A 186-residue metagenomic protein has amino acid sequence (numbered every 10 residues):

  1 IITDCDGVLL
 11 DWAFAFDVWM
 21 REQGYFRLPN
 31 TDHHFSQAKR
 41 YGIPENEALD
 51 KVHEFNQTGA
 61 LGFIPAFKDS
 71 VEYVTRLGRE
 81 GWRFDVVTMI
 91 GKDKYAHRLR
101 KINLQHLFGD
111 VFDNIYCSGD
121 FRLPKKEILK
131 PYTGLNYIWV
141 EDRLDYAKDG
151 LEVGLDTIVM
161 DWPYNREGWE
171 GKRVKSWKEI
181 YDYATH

Functional and structural regions predicted by a protein language model:
I1-E47: Active-site neighborhood of HAD-like aspartate-dependent phosphohydrolases
L10-W12, V18, F84, D93-R98 (+3 more regions): Short catalytic/ligand-binding loop motif for oxyanion handling, primarily in non-cytosolic enzymes, centered on
R21, T75-R79, L151: Anion (oxyanion) recognition and catalysis
H53-V86, D93-R98: Short, acidic loop-to-helix structural element flanking the phosphoryl-transfer center in phosphate-processing enzymes
M89-I138, L144, L151: Substrate-recognition "cap/lid" segment bordering the active-site pocket of phosphatases
Y116-G119, K172-E179: Short acidic-hydrophobic, aromatic-tinged amphipathic segments that line or gate anion-handling sites
K126-Y132, K178-H186: Short amphipathic alpha-helix with an adjacent loop that forms part of the alpha/beta core around
I138-K175: Acidic, Mg2+-coordinating phosphoryl-transfer loop and its flanking beta/alpha structural elements, shared across
